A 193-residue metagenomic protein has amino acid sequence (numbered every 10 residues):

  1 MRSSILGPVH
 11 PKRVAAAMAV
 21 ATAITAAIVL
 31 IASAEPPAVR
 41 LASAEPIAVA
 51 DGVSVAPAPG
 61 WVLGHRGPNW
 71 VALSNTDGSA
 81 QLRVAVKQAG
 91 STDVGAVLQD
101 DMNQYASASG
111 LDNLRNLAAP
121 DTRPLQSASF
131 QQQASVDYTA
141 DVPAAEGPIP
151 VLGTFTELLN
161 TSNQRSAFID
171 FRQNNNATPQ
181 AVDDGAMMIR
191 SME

Functional and structural regions predicted by a protein language model:
M1-D77, D170-E193: N-terminal targeting sequences that direct proteins away from the cytosol to non-cytosolic compartments
R2-V9, A38-V39, L63-N176: Conserved polar/disulfide-associated segments of primarily extracytoplasmic proteins
